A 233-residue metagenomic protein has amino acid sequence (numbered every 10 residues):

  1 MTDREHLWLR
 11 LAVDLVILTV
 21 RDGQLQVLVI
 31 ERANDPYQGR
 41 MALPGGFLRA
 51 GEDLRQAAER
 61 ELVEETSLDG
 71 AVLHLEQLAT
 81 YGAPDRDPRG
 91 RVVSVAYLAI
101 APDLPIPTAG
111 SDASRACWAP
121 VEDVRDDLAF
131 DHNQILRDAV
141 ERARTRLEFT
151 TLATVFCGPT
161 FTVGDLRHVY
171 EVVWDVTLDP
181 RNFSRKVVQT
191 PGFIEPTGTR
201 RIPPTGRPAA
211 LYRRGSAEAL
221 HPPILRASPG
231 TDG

Functional and structural regions predicted by a protein language model:
M1-E5, A83-R86: Short, P/G- and charge-enriched loop/turn segments at secondary-structure junctions
T2-A42, R55: N-terminal strand-loop-strand
H6-L11, R89-V93, P204: A short catalytic or substrate-binding loop motif that flags glycine-/basic-rich loops and adjacent residues that bind
L9-R10, V16, L28, A33 (+3 more regions): Core RNA-modification/binding signature centered on pseudouridine synthases
G23, A83-I106, A139-R142, A210-A219: Active-site-adjacent beta-strand/loop module that shapes the phosphate/pyrophosphate-binding cleft
L48-E76, Y97, L166: The catalytic Nudix box helix
A79-R86, T199-I202: Short, solvent-exposed loop/turn elements at beta->coil junctions and helix N-caps that rim active or binding pockets
A96-A99, P107-A143, L147, F156-G164 (+3 more regions): NUDIX/MutT-family hydrolases
